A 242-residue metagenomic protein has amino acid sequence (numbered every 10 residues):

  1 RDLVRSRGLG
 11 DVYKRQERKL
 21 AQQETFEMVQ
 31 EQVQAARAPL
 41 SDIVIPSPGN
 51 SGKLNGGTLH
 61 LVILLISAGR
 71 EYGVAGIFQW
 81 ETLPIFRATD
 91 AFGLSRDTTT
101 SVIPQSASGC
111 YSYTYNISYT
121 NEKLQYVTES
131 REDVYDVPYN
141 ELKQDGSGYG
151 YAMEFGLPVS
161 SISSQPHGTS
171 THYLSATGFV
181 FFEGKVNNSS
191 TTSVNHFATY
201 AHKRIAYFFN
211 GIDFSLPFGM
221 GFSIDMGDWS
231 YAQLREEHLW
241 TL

Functional and structural regions predicted by a protein language model:
D2-Y13: Single conserved hydrophobic/aromatic residue that forms the stacking wall/gate of nucleotide- or nucleobase-binding
K14-Y119: Short N-terminal edge-element motif at the start of the domain
Q22, A36-P39, M153, L157 (+1 more regions): Intrinsic disorder/low-complexity segments
L40, R131-V134, G211: Intrinsically disordered, low-complexity regulatory regions of eukaryotic regulatory proteins
L64-A68, Q79-L83, D97-T99, I162 (+2 more regions): Generic structural motif
L94-N195: Short helix-loop boundary/capping segments
Y149-Y151, F155, V159, V194 (+1 more regions): Glycine- and small hydrophobic-rich membrane-insertion segments that are intrinsically disordered in solution
D228-L242: Short, low-complexity, Pro/Ser/Thr/Gly-rich segments in the mature regions of secreted, periplasmic
